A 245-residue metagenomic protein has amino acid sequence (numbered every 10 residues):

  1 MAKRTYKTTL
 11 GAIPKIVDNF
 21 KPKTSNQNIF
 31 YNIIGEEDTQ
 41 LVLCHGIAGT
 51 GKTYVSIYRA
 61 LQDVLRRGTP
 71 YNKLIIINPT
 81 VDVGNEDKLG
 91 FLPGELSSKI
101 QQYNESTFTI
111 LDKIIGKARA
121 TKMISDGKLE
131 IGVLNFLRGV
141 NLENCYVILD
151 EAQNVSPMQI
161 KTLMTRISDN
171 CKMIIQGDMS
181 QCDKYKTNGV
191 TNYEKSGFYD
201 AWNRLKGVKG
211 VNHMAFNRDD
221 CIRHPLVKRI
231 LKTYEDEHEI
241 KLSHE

Functional and structural regions predicted by a protein language model:
A2-I33, D38-L149, Q153-E245: Conserved helicase motor core of SF1/SF2 NTP-dependent helicases
